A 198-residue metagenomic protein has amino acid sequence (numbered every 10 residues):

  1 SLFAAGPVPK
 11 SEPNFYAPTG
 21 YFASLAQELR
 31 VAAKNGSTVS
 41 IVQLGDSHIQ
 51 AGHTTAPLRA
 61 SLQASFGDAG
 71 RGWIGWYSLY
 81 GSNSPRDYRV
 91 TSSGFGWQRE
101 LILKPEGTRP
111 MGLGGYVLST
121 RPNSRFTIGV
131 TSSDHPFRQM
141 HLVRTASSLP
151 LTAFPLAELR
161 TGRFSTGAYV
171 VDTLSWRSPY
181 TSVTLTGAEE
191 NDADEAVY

Functional and structural regions predicted by a protein language model:
S1-L44, H48-Y198: N-terminal secretory targeting modules
